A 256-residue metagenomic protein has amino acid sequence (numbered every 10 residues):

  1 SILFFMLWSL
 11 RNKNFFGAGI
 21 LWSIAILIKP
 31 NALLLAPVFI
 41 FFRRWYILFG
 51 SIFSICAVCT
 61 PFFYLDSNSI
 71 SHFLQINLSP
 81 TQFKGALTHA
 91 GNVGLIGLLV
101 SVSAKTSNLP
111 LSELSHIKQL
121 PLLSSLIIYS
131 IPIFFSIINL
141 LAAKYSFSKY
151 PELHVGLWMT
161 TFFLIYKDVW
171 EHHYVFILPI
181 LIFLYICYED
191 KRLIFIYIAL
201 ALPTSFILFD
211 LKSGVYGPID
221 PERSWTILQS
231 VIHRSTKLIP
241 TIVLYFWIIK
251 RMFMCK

Functional and structural regions predicted by a protein language model:
S1-F5, I28-L33, I52, S130 (+2 more regions): Membrane-embedded alpha-helical segments of multi-pass membrane proteins, especially the transmembrane helices
S1-G17, F42-E171: Primarily membrane-embedded glycan-assembly and transfer machineries that use lipid-linked glycans
L3-N12, L34, V38-F42, Y46 (+5 more regions): Hydrophobic transmembrane alpha-helices
S9-N14, L34-L35, P61-S69, Y166-E171 (+2 more regions): Juxtamembrane membrane-interface segments at transmembrane alpha-helix termini
G19-W22, S69-N77, V175-P179, I194-A201 (+1 more regions): A cytosolic-side transmembrane-helix exit/cap motif
L21-A25, G50-A57, H154-F162, P179 (+1 more regions): Central hydrophobic cores of alpha-helical transmembrane segments in multi-pass integral membrane proteins
W22-F39, Y166-F176: Transmembrane helices and adjacent periplasmic/lumenal helix-loop junctions of polyprenol-phosphate-dependent
Y185-K256: Aromatic-enriched
